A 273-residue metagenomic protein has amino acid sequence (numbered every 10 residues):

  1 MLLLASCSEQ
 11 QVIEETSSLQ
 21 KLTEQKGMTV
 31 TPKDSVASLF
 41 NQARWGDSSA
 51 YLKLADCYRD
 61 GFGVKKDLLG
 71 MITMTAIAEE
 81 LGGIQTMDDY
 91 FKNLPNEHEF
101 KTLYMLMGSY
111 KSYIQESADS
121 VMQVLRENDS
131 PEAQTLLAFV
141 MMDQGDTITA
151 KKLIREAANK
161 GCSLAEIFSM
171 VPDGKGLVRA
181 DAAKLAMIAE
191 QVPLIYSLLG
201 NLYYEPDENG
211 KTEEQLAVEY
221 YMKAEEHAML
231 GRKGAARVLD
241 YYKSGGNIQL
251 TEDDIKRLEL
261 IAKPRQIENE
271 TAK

Functional and structural regions predicted by a protein language model:
L4-S6: C-terminal motif of bacterial Sec signal peptides marking the signal peptidase cleavage site
S8-Q10: Bacterial signal peptide processing site
S35, M71, S117-A118, A150 (+2 more regions): Single-residue signature of alpha-solenoid repeat helices
L39, T75, M122-L125, I154 (+2 more regions): Hydrophobic/aromatic packing residues within the alpha-helices of TPR/SEL1-like helical repeat arrays
R44-D47, D60-F62, L81-I84, N93-E99 (+11 more regions): Short helix-capping/linker turns of helical repeat alpha-solenoids
K53-D60, K92-N96, L103-G108, F139-D143 (+3 more regions): Hydrophobic face of amphipathic alpha-helices that form TPR/SEL1-like repeat modules and related alpha-solenoid
K233-K273: Terminal, low-structured helical/coil segments at or just beyond the last alpha-helical repeat
